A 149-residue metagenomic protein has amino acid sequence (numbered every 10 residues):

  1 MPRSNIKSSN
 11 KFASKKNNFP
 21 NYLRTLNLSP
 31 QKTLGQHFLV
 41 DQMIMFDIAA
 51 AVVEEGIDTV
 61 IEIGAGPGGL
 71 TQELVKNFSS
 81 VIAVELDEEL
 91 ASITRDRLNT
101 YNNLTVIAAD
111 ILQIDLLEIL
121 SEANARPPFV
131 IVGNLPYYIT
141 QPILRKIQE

Functional and structural regions predicted by a protein language model:
M1-E149: Catalytic cores of RNA-modifying enzymes
